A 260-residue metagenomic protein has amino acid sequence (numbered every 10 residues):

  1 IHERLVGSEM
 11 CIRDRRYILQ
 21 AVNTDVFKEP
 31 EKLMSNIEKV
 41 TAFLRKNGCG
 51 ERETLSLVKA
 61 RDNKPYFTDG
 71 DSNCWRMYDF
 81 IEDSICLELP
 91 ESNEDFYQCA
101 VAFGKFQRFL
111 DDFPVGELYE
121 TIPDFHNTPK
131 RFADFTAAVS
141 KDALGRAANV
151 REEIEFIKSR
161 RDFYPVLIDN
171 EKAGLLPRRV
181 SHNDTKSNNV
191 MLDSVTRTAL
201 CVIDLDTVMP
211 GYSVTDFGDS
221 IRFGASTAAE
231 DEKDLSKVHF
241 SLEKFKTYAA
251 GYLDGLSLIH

Functional and structural regions predicted by a protein language model:
I1-G7, I12, H260: Single conserved hydrophobic/aromatic residue that forms the stacking wall/gate of nucleotide- or nucleobase-binding
R13, D71, V195-R197: Short strand-connecting beta-turns/loops that link adjacent beta-strands
Y17, E53, R76, R179 (+2 more regions): Protein kinase-like catalytic core scaffold
Q20-A21, F27-E31, I81-C99, D112-H182 (+2 more regions): ATP-dependent phospho-/nucleotidyl transfer catalytic cores
V22, V202-I203, D231-L235: Glycine- and acidic
V22-A133, S213, G255: Conserved ATP-binding subdomain of kinase catalytic cores across diverse folds
N189-D219, F223-S226: Catalytic activation segment of kinase domains across protein kinase-like and atypical kinase folds
V214-L256: Active-site activation/catalytic loop segments of kinase-like enzymes and analogous catalytic loops in related
